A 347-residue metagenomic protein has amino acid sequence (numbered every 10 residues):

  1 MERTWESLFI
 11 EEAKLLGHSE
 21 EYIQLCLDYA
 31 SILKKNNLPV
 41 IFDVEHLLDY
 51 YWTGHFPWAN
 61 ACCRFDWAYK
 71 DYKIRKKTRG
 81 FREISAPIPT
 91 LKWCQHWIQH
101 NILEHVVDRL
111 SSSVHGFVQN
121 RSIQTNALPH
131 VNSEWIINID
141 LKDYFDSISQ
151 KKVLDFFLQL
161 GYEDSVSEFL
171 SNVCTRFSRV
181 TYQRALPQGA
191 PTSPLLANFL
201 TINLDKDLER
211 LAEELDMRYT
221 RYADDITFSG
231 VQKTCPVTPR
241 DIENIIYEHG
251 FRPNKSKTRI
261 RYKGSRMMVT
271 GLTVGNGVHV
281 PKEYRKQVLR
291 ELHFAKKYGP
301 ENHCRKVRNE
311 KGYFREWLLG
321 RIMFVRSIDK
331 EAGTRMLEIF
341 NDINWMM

Functional and structural regions predicted by a protein language model:
M1-R75, F81-S165, N172-A190, F199-K206 (+2 more regions): Right-hand nucleic-acid polymerase module
T78-R79, Y222: Short glycine-enriched loop/turn motifs at secondary-structure junctions
N138-K142, G189, S193, L215-G230: Catalytic palm active-site di-aspartate
D164-S167, Y219: Alpha-helix N-cap/helix-initiation sites
